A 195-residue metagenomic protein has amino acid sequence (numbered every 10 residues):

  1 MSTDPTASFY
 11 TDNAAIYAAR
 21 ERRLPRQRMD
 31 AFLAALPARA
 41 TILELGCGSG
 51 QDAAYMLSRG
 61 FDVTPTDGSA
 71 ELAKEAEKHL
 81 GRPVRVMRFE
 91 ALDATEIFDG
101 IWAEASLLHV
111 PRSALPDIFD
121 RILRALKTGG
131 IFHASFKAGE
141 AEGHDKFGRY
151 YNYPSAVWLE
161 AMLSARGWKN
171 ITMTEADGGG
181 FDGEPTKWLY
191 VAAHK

Functional and structural regions predicted by a protein language model:
M1-P37: Conserved class I S-adenosyl-L-methionine
R39-G48: Conserved class I S-adenosyl-L-methionine
S49-A91: Class I SAM-dependent methyltransferase SAM/SAH-binding core
A91-I101: A short acidic, Gly/Pro-enriched loop at the edge of an enzyme's catalytic core that lines a small-molecule cofactor
P116-T128: A short glycine-rich, Lys/Arg-flanked "PGG" loop and its adjoining helix->strand segment in the class I
G129-F136: Conserved beta-strand signature within the Rossmann-like core of class I S-adenosyl-L-methionine
G143-W158: Acceptor-substrate binding/catalytic loop of class I
G180-K195: Core SAM-dependent methyltransferase catalytic element
